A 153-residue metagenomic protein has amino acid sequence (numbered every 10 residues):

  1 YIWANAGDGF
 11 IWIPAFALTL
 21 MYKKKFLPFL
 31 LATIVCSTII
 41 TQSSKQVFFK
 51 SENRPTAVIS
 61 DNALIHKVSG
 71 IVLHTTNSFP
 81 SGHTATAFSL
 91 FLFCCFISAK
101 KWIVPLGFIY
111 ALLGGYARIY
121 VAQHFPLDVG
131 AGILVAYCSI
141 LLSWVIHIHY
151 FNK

Functional and structural regions predicted by a protein language model:
Y1-W12, Q42-H74: N-terminal transmembrane-helix/juxtamembrane module of multi-pass inner/ER membrane proteins
I2-N5, L30-V35, G130-I133: Loop-to-helix transition at the N-terminal end of transmembrane alpha-helices
W3-A6, F10, L27-L30, W102-I109: Alpha-helical transmembrane segments
A4-K23, H83: Hydrophobic alpha-helical transmembrane segments
A15-S43: Interfacial segments of alpha-helical transmembrane regions
M21, N62-K153: Membrane-embedded catalytic cores of phosphoryl/pyrophosphoryl-handling enzymes
L31, R54-P55, H149-K153: Short, Lys/Arg-enriched, Gly/Pro-containing loop segments at transmembrane-helix junctions of multi-pass membrane
A32-F48, I103-A117: Small-polar-interrupted transmembrane alpha-helices in polytopic inner-membrane proteins
